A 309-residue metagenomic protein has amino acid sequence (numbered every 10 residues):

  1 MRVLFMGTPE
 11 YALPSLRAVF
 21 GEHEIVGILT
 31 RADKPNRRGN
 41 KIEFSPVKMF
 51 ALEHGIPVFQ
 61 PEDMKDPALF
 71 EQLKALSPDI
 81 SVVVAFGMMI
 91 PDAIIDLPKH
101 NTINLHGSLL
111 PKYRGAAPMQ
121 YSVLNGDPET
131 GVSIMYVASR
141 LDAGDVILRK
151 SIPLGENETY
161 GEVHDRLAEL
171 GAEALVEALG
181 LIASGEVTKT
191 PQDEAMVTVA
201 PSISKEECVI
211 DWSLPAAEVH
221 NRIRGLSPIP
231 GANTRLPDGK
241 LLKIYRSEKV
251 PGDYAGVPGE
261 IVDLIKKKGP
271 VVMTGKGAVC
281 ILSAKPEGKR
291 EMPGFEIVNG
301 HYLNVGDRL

Functional and structural regions predicted by a protein language model:
M1-I42: N-terminal Rossmann-like dinucleotide-binding module
R2-L4, E24-L29, P57-L76, S81 (+2 more regions): Internal alpha/beta domain cores that form substrate/cofactor-binding pockets in large enzymes and binding proteins
G7, I28, A51, S81 (+7 more regions): A residue-level signal for conserved active-site and pocket-lining positions in enzyme catalytic cores
L13, K41-F44, D66-F70, A116-A117: Structural motif corresponding to alpha-helix initiation and N-cap regions
G21, I80-A200, S204-E206: Donor/substrate-binding cores of folate-linked one-carbon enzymes
T30-N36, F44-D63: Conserved nucleotide-sugar phosphate-binding/catalytic loop shared by glycosyltransferases and other
S213-L309: An anion-binding loop in the catalytic cleft
